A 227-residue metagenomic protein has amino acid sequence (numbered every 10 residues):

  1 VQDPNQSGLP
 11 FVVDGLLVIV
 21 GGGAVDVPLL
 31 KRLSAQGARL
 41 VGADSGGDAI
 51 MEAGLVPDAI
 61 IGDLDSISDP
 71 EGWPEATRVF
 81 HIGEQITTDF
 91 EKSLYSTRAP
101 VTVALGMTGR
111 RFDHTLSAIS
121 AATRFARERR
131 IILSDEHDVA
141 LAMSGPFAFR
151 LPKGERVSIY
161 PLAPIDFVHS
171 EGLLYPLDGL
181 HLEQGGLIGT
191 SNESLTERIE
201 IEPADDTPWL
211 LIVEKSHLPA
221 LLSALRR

Functional and structural regions predicted by a protein language model:
V1-A24: N-terminal nucleotide-binding beta1-loop-alpha1 segment
P10-F11, Q36, V41, S45-R130 (+1 more regions): Acidic/Gly/His-enriched mid-domain segments of enzyme catalytic cores or analogous surface patches that mediate
L16-V18, A38-R39, D58-A59, T77-R78 (+7 more regions): Structural motif
V20-G23, G106-G109, E136, V213-K215: Structural motif
D26-L29, A220: Short N-terminal binding/cap micro-motifs at the start of the first secondary-structure element
L29-K31, H114-A118, M143-P146, S170-G172: A short secondary-structure junction signal
H114, T123-Y160: Class I SAM-dependent methyltransferase SAM-binding "motif I" and its flanking Rossmann-like core
M143-R227: Long, charged alpha-helical interface segments
